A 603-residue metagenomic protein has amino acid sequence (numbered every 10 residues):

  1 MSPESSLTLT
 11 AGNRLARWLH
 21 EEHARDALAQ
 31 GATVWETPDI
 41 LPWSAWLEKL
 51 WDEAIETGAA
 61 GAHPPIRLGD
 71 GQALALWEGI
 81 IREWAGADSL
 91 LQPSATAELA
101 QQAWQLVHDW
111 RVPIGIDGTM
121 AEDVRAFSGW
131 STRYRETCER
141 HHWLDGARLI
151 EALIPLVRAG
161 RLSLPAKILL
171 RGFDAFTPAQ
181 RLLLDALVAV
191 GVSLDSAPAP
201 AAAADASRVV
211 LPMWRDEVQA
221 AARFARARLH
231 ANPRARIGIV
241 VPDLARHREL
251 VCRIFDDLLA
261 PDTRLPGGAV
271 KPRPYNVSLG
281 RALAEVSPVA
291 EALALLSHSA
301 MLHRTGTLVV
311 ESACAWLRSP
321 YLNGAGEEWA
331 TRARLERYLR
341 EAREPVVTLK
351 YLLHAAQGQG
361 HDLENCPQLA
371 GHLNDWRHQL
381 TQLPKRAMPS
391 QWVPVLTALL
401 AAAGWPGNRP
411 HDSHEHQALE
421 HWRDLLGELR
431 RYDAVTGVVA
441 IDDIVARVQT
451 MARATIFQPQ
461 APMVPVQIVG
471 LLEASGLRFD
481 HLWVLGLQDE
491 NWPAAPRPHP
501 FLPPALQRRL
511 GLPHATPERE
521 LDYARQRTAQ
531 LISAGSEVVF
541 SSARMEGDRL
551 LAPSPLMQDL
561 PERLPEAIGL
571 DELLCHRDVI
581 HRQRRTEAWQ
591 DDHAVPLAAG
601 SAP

Functional and structural regions predicted by a protein language model:
M1-P603: Polyanion-engaging groove/track-forming segments
